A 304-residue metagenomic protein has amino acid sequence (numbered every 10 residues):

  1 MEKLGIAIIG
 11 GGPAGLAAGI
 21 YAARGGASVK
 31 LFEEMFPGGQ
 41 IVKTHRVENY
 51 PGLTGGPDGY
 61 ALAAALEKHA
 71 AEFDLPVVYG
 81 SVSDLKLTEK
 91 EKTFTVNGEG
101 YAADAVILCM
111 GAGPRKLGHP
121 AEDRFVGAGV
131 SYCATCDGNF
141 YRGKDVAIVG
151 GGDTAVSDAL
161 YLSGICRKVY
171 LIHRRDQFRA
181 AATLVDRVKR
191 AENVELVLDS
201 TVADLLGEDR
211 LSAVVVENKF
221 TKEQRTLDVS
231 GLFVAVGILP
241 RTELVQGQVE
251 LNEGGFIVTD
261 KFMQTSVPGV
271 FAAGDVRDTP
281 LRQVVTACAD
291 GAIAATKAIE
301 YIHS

Functional and structural regions predicted by a protein language model:
K3-G5, R142-K144, D199, V267: Phosphate-coordination loops involved in phosphoryl transfer and adenosine-cofactor binding
L4-F73, K144-D145, V156-A182, N252: Beta1-alpha1 glycine-rich phosphate/pyrophosphate-binding loop at the start of Rossmann-like nucleotide-binding domains
G12-A14, F36, A112-P114, G152-T154 (+1 more regions): Residue-level detector of alpha-helix initiation sites
A70-V96, Y101-A103, G164-K261, E300-S304: A Rossmann-like FAD-binding core segment of flavoenzymes
V77-N139: Glycine/small-residue-rich loop that forms an oxyanion/phosphate-binding "nest" at active or ligand-binding sites
G118, R124-F140, V236-T286, D290-I293 (+1 more regions): FAD-site-proximal beta/loop scaffold in flavoenzymes
